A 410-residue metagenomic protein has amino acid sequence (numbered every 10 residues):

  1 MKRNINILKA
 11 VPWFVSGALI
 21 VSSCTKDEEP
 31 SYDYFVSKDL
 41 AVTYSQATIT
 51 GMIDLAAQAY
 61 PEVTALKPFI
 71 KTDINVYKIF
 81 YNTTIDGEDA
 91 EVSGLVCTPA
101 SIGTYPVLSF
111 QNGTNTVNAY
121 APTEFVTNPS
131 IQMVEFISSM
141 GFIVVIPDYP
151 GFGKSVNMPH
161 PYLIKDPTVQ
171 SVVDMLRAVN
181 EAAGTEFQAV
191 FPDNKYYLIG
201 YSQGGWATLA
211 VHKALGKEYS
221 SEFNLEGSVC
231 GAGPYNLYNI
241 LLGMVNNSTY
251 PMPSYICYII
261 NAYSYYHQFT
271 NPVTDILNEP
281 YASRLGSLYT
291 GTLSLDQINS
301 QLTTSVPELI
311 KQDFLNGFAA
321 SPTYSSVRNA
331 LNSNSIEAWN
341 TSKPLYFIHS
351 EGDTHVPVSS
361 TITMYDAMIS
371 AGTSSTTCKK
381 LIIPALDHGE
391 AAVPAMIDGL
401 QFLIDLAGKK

Functional and structural regions predicted by a protein language model:
R3, F14-V42: Bacterial Sec-dependent N-terminal signal peptides
E62-G103: N-terminal cap/lid segment of alpha/beta-hydrolase-fold proteins
D86-S93, C97-M140: Short, surface-exposed "cap/lid" segments of acyl-processing enzymes
G94, V211, K343-L345, P357-I369: Short alpha-helix in the alpha/beta-hydrolase fold that links the catalytic acid
Y162-E186: Alpha/beta-hydrolase active-site loop
G231-A338: Accessory cap/linker subdomain of secreted extracellular hydrolases
T323, R328-A330, H355, I362-T363 (+1 more regions): C-terminal catalytic histidine-bearing segment of alpha/beta-hydrolase fold enzymes
T341, Y346-D353: Short beta-strand/loop motif that positions the catalytic acidic residue of the alpha/beta-hydrolase fold
